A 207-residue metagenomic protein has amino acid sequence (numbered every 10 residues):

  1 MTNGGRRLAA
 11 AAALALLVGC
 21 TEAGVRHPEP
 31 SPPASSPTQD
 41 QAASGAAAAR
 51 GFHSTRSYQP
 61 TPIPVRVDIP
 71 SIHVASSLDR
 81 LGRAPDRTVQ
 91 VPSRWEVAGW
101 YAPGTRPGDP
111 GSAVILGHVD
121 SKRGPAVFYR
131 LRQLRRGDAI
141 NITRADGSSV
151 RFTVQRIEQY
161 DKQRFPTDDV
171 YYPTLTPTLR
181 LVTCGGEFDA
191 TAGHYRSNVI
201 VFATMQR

Functional and structural regions predicted by a protein language model:
M1-R26: Secretory targeting and sorting signals
T21-R135, N141-S148, R156-R207: Solvent-exposed, non-transmembrane regions of membrane-associated and secreted proteins
